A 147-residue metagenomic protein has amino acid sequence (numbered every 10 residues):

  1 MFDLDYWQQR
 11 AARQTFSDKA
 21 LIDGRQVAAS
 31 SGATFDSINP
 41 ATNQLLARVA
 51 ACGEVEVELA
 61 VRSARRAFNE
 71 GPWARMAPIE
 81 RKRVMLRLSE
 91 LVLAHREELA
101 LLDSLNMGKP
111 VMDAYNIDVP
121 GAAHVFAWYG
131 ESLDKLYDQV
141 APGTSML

Functional and structural regions predicted by a protein language model:
M1-V49, R83, R87, K135-L147: Terminal low-complexity tails and localization/encapsulation signals of metabolic enzymes
L46-Y137: Glycine-rich loop-to-alpha-helix module at the N-terminal edge of alpha/beta enzyme cores
